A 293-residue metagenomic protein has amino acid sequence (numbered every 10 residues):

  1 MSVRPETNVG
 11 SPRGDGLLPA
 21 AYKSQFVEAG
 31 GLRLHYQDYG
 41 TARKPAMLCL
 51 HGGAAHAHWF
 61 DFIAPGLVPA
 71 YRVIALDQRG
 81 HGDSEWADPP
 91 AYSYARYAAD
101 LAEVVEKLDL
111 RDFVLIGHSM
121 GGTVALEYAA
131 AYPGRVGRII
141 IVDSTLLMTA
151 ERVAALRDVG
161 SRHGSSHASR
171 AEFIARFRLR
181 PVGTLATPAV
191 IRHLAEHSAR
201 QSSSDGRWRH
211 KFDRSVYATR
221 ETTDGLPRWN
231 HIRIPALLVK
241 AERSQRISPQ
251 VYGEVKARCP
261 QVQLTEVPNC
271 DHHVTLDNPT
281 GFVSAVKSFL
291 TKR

Functional and structural regions predicted by a protein language model:
M1-M47, P69-Y71, L110-R111, K287-R293: Alpha/beta-hydrolase fold catalytic core
L32-D83: Conserved HGGG/HGGXW glycine-rich cap/lid loop of the alpha/beta-hydrolase fold
R96-F113: Conserved acidic catalytic loop of the alpha/beta-hydrolase fold
G117, G121, A125: Gly/Ala-rich beta-loop-alpha elbow adjacent to hydrolase catalytic centers
E127-A130, G137-R170: Flexible "cap/lid" loop of the alpha/beta hydrolase fold
G164-T223, R228: Conserved alpha/beta-hydrolase catalytic His-Asp/Glu region
R200-R258, Q263-E266: Conserved serine/cysteine hydrolase catalytic core
C270-P279, V283: Catalytic histidine-centered segment of alpha/beta-hydrolase-like enzymes
